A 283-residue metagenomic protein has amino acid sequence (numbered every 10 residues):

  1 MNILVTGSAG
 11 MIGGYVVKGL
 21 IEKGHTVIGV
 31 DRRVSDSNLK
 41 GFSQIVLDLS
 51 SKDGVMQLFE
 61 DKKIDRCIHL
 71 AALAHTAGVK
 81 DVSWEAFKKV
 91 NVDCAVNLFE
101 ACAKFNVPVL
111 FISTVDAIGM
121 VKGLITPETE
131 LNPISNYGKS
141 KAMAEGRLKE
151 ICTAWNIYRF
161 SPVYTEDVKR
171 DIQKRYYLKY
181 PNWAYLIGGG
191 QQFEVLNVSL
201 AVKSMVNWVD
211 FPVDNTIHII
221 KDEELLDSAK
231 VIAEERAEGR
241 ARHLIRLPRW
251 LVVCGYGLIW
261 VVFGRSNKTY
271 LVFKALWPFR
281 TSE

Functional and structural regions predicted by a protein language model:
I3-K23: N-terminal Rossmann NAD(P)H-binding glycine-rich loop of SDR-like oxidoreductase domains
K40-S51: Rossmann-fold cofactor-recognition segment
L49-V90, A101: NAD(P)H-binding glycine-rich loop region in Rossmannoid oxidoreductase-like domains and their noncatalytic homologs
S50, A86-N97, S135, K139-S140 (+1 more regions): Glycine-rich NAD(P)-binding loop of the Rossmann-fold in SDR/ketoreductase-type enzymes
V96-N136: Conserved Rossmann-fold NAD(P)-dependent oxidoreductase catalytic core, especially the SDR/UDP-sugar
M120, N132-N156: Active-site Tyr-X1-5-Lys
A154-L200, N207: NAD(P)-dependent short-chain dehydrogenase/reductase
S204-S266: Mid/C-terminal beta-alpha module of Rossmann-like enzyme folds, strongest in SDR-family dehydrogenases/epimerases
